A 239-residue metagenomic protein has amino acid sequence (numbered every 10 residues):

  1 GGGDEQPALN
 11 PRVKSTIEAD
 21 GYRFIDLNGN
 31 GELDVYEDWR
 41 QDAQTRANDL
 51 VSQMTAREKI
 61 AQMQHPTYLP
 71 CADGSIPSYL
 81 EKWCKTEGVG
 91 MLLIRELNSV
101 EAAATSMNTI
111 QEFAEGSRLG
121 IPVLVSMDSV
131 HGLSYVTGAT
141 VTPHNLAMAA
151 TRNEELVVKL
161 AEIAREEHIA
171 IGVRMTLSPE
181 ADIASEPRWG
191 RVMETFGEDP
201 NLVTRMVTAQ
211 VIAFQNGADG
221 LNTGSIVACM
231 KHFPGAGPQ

Functional and structural regions predicted by a protein language model:
G1-Q239: Glycoside hydrolase catalytic-domain context in secreted enzymes
